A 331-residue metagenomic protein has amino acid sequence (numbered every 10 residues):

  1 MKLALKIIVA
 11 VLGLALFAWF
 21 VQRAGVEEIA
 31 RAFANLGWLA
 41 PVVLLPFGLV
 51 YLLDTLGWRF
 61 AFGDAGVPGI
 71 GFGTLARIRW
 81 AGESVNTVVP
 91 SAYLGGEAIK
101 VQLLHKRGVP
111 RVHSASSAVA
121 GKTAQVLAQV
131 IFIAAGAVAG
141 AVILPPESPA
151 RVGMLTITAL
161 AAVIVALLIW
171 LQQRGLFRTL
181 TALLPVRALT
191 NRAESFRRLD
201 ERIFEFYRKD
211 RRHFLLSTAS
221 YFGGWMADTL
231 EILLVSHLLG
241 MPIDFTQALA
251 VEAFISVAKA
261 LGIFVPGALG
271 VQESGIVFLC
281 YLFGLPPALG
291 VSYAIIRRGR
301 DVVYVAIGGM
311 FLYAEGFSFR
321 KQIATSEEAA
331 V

Functional and structural regions predicted by a protein language model:
M1-W80, A139, L144-A260, V291-S292 (+1 more regions): Predominantly cytoplasmic-facing regulatory/coupling regions of multi-pass membrane proteins
F72-R77, A92-G96, K106-T123, L285-I296: Membrane-interface alpha-helices at helix entry/exit sites of multi-pass transporters
W80-A98, I203: Short intracellular "coupling" helices and adjacent cytoplasmic loop segments at the cytosolic face of multi-pass
A81, V85, V89, H113-V138 (+3 more regions): Membrane-embedded alpha-helical segments of transport systems, primarily multispan ion/solute transporters
E83-S91, H237, A253-E273: Transmembrane alpha-helix interface/packing and boundary motifs in multi-pass membrane proteins, characterized by
A92-H105, A135, F264-L282: Re-entrant/interfacial helical elements at transmembrane boundaries that shape and gate the permeation pathway
I99-L103, A115-A118, V130, A219-S220 (+1 more regions): Hydrophobic alpha-helical membrane segments of integral membrane proteins
L238-T246, A250, F264-L269, V277 (+1 more regions): Extracellular/periplasmic helix-loop-helix junctions in multi-pass membrane proteins
